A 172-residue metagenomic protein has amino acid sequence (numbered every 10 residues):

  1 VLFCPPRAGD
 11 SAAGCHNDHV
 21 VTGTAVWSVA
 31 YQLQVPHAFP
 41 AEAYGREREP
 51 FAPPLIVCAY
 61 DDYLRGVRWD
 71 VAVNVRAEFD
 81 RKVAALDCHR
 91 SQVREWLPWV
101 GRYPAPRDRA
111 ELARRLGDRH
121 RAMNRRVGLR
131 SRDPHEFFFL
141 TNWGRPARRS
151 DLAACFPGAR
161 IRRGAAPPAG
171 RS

Functional and structural regions predicted by a protein language model:
V1-S172: Metal-dependent de-N-acetylase/amidase catalytic core
